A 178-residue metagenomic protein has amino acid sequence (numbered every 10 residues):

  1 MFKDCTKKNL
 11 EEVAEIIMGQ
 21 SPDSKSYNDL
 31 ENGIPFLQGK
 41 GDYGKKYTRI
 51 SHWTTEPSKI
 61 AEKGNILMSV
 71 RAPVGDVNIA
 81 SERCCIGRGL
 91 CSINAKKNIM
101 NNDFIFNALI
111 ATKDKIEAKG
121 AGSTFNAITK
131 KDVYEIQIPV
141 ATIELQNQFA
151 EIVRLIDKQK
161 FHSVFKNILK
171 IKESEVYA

Functional and structural regions predicted by a protein language model:
M1-S21, E135-A178: Non-catalytic DNA-recognition/assembly elements of restriction-modification systems
K8-S26, G33-K63: Sequence-specific dsDNA recognition surfaces
D23, G33, K46-R49, E82 (+3 more regions): Glycine-rich, flexible loop/turn motifs
Q38-K40, H52-I110: A short beta-sheet element
D42-K45, P73-V74, K115: Active-site/binding-pocket entry motifs
V70, C84-C91, G122-N147: A short glycine-rich beta-alpha junction/loop motif
L109-K113, E117, D157: Short amphipathic alpha-helical signal-transduction/dimerization elements
